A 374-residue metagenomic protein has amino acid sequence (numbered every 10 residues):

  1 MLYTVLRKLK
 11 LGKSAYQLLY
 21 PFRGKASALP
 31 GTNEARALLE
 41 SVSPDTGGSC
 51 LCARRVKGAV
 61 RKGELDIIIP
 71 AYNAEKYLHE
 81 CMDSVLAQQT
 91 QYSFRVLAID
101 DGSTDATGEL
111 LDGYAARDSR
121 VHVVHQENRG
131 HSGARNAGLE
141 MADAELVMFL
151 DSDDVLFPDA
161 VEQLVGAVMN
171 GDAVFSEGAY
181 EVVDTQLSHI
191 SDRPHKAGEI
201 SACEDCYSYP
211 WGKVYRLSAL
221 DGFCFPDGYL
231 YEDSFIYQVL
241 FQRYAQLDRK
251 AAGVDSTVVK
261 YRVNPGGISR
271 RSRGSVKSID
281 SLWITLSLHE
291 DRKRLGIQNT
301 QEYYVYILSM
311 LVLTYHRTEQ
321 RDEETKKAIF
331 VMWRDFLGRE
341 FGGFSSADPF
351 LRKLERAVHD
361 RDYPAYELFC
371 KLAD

Functional and structural regions predicted by a protein language model:
M1-S49, Q320-D374: Membrane-interface aromatic/basic loop that binds lipid-linked glycans or pyrophosphate carriers, typified by
I69, S93-G102, H122-E127, S152: Short beta-strand/loop segment that forms part of the nucleotide-sugar
A74-A87: Short, well-formed alpha-helical segments that are part of the catalytic scaffolds of diverse glycosyltransferases
S84, D100-E109: A conserved acidic beta->alpha catalytic loop
Q126-A142: Glycine-rich, basic loop-to-helix element that forms the pyrophosphate-binding segment of sugar-nucleotide handling
V147: Short aromatic/hydrophobic "clamp" motif used to bind/position activated sugar donors
F157-Y229: Flexible acidic/His/Gly-enriched loops in nucleotide-sugar-dependent glycosyltransferase catalytic domains
E199-S281: Conserved nucleotide-sugar donor-binding catalytic segment
